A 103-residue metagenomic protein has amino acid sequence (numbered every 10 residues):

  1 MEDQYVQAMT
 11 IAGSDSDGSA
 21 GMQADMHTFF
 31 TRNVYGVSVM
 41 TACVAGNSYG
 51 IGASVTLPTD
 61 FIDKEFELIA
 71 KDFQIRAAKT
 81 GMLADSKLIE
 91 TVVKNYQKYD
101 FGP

Functional and structural regions predicted by a protein language model:
M1-G52: Glycine-rich phosphate/adenosyl-contacting loop at the front of the ribokinase-like
A53-P103: Glycine-rich phosphate/dinucleotide-binding loop and adjoining beta-alpha-beta core of small-molecule
